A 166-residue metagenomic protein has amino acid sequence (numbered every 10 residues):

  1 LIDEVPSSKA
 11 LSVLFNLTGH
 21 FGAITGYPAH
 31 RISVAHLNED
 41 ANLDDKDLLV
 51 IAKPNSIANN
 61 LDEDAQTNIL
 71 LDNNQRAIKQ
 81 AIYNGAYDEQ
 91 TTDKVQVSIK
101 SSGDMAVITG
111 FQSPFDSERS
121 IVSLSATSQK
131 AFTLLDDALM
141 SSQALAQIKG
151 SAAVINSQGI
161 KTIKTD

Functional and structural regions predicted by a protein language model:
L1-D166: Solvent-exposed alpha-helical segments and adjacent loops that form catalytic or protein-interaction surfaces
